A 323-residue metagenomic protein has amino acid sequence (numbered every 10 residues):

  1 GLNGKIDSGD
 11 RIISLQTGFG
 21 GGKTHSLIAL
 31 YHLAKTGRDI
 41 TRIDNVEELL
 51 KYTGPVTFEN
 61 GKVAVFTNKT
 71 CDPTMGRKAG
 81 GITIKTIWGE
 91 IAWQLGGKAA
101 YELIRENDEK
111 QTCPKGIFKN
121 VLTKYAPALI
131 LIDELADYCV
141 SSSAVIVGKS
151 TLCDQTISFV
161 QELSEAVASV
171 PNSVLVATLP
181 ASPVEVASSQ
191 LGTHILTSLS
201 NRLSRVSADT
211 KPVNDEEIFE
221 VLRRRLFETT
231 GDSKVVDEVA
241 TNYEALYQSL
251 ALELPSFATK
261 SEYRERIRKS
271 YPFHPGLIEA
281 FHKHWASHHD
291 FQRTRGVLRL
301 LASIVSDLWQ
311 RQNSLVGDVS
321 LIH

Functional and structural regions predicted by a protein language model:
G1-G21, I28, A34, H194 (+4 more regions): Walker A/P-loop-proximal flanking segment of P-loop NTPase domains
I13-G18, H25-I117, P212-L222: P-loop NTPase motor core
F66, L129-D133, S158-Q161, N172-P180 (+1 more regions): Structural recognition of the conserved hydrophobic beta-strand(s) that form the central parallel beta-sheet of P-loop
K69-P73, A136-D137, S173, P180-E185 (+2 more regions): Conserved nucleotide-binding/hydrolysis micro-motifs of P-loop NTPases
Q94, I117-K124, K149-V174, T197-D209: Substrate-engagement module of ASCE P-loop NTPases
A100-E134, S142-S143, D154-Q155, F159-V160 (+1 more regions): Mid-core helix/loop region of P-loop NTP-binding domains shared across ATPases and GTPases
Y138-C153, V186-S189: Conserved ATPase-coupling elements of RecA-like P-loop NTPase cores
A144-V145, V174, D232-H323: C-terminal helical "lid" subdomain and adjoining coupling/linker elements of P-loop NTPases
